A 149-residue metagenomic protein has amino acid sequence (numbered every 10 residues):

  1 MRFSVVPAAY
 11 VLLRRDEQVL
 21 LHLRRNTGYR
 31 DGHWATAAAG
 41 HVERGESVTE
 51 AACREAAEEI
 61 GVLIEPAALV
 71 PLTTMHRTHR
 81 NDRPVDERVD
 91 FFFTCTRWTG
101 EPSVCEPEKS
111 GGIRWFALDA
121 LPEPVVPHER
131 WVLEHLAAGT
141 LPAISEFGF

Functional and structural regions predicted by a protein language model:
M1-L20, A37, H41-V42, T74 (+1 more regions): Conserved N-terminal beta-strand and adjoining loop/helix that marks the start of the Nudix/MutT-like hydrolase domain
F3-V5, R83-V89, P107-S110: A generic structural micro-feature
L13, F92-T96, R114-A117: Short, well-ordered beta-strand micro-motif
Q18-E58: Conserved Nudix-box catalytic region and its N-terminal flanking loop in Nudix hydrolases and closely related
V19, L69, R88-F92: Structural motif
G32, S103-F149: Nudix hydrolase/Nudix homology domain
L63-T73: A short coil-to-beta-strand element that immediately follows conserved catalytic motifs
M75-P102, H135-T140: Active-site-adjacent beta-strand/loop module that shapes the phosphate/pyrophosphate-binding cleft
